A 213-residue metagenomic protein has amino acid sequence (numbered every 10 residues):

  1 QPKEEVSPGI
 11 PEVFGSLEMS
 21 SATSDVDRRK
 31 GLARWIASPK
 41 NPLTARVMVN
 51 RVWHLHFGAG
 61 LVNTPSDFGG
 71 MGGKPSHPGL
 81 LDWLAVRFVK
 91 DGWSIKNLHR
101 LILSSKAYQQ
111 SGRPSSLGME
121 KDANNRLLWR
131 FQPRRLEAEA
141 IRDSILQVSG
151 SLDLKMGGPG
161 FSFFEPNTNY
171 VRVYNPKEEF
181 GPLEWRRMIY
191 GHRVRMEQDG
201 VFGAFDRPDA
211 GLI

Functional and structural regions predicted by a protein language model:
Q1-W185, R195-F202, P208-I213: Primarily short, surface-exposed interaction patches in extracytoplasmic proteins
